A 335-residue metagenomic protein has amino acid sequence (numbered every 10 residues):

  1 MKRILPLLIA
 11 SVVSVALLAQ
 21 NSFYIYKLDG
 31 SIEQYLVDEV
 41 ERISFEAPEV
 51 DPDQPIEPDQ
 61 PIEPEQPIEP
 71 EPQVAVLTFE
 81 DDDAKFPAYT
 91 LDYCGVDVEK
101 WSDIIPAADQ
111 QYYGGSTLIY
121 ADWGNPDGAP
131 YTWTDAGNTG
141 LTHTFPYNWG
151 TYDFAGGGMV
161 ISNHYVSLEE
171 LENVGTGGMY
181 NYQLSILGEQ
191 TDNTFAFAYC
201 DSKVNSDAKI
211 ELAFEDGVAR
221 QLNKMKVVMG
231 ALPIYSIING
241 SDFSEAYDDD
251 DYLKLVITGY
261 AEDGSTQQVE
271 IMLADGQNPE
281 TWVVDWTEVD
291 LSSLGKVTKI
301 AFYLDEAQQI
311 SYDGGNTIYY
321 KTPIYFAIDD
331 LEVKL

Functional and structural regions predicted by a protein language model:
M1-Y24, P61-I68: Bacterial Sec-dependent N-terminal signal peptides
N21-L36, T78-D83: Short N-terminal segments immediately surrounding and downstream of signal-peptide cleavage
K27-E49, T90-E99: N-terminal targeting signals for Sec/Tat export/insertion, comprising classic cleavable signal peptides
P48-E71: Ser/Thr/Gly/Pro-rich low-complexity, disordered linker/stalk segments of secreted and cell-surface proteins
E71-A208, G217: N-terminal targeting leaders for non-cytosolic proteins
L77-D81, D249-L335: Terminal, low-complexity interaction segments
G217-K224, K296-V297: Extended extracellular/luminal ectodomain segments enriched in beta-structured repeat modules
S236-L255: Short coil-to-beta strand junction motifs in C2/discoidin
